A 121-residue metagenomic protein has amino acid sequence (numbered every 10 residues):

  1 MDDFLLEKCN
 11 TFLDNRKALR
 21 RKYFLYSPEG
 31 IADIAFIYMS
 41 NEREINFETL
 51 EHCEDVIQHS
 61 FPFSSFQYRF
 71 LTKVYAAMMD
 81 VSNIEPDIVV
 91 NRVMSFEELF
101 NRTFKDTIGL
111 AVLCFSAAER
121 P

Functional and structural regions predicted by a protein language model:
M1-N91, F100-G109: N-terminal domain-start signal
G109, L113-S116: A cyclin-like helical interaction fold
A117-P121: Short, intrinsically disordered, charge-balanced linker/junction segments flanking boundaries in proteins
